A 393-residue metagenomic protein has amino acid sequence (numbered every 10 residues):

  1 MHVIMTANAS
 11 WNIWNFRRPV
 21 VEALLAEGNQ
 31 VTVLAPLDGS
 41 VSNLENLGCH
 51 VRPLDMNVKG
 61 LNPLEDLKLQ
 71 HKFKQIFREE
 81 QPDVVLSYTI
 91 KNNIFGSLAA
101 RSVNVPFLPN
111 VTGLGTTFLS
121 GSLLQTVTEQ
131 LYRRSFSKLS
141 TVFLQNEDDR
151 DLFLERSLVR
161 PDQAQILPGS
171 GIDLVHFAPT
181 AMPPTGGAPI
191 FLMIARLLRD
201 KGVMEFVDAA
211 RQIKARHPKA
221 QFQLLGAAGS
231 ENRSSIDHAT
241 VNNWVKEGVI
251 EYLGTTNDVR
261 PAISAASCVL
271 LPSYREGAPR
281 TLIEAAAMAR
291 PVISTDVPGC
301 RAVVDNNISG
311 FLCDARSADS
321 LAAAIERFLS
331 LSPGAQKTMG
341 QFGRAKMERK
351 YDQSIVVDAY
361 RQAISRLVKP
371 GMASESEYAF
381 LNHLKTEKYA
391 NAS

Functional and structural regions predicted by a protein language model:
A35-G39, I172, I194, Q221-I236: Glycosyltransferase donor-sugar binding loop
R52, R133-P179: Donor nucleotide-sugar binding/catalytic pocket of nucleotide-sugar-dependent glycosyltransferases
L61-E65, L154-E155, S170-A188, R233: Acidic anion/phosphate-binding donor-loop and adjacent secondary structure in glycosyltransferase catalytic cores
P183-K201, F206-A210, Q223: Conserved donor-binding/catalytic core segment of Leloir-type glycosyltransferases
T255, Y274: Aromatic "clamp/platform" in nucleotide-sugar-dependent glycosyltransferases that forms part of the donor/acceptor
P291-S294, V304: Short hydrophobic beta-strand element within catalytic cores of glycosyltransferases and related nucleotide-activated
N306-N307, F311-A318, R327-P333: Conserved acidic donor-binding segment of nucleotide-sugar-dependent glycosyltransferases
G334-K350, V356-Q362: A short, well-ordered alpha-helix in the C-terminal region of glycosyltransferases
